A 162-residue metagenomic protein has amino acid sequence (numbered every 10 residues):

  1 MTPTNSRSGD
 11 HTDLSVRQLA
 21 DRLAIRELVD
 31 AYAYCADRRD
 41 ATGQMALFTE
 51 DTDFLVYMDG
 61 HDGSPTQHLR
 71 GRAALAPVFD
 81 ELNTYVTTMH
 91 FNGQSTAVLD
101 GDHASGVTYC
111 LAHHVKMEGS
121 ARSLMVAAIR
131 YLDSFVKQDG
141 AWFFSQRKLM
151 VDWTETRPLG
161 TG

Functional and structural regions predicted by a protein language model:
M1-E50: Short, low-complexity N-terminal intrinsically disordered segments enriched in polar/charged residues
T2-D13, T84-G162: A beta-strand edge to alpha-helix "cap/lid" segment located at domain peripheries
H11, R22-L23, F54, A76 (+1 more regions): Generic signal for short, ordered secondary-structure residues within or immediately flanking folded domains
S15, L19, P65-L69, R122: Charge-dense, low-complexity intrinsically disordered segments
D21, I25, D37, H68 (+2 more regions): Aromatic-acidic/polar surface patches that form glycan- and anion
V29, A33, F79, T154-E155: Enrichment for repetitive, rod-forming helical segments
A41-L111: A solvent-exposed, acidic/Ser-Thr-rich amphipathic alpha-helical stretch
